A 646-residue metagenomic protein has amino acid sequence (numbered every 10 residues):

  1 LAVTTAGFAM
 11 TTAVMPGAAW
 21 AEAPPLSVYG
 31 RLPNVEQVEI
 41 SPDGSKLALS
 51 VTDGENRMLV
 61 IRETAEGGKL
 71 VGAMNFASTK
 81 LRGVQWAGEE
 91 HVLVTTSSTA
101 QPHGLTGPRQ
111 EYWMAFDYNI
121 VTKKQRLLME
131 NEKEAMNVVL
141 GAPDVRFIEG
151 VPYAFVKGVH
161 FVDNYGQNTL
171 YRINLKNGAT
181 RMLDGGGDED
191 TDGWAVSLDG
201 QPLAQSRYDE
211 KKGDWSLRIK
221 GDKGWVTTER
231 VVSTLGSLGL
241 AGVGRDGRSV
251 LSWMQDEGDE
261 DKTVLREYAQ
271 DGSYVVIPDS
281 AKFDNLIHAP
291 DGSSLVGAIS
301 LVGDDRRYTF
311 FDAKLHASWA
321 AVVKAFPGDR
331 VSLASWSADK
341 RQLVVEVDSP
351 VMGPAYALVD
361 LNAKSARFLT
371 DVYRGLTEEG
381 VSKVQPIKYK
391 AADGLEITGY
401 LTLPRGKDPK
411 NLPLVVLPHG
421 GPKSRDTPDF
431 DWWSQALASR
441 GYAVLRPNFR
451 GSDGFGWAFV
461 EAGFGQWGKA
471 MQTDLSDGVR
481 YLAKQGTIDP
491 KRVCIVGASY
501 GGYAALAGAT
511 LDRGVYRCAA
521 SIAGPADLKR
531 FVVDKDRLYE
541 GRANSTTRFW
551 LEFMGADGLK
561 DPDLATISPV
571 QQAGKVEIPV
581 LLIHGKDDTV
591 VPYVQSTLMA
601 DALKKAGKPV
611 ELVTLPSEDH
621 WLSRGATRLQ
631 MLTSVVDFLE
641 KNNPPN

Functional and structural regions predicted by a protein language model:
V3-T5, A9, A19-L343, P350-M352 (+1 more regions): Beta-propeller folds
L26, V35, N56, L81 (+4 more regions): Short coil/loop residues immediately preceding or within conserved phosphate-binding loops of NTP-utilizing enzyme
I40, L49, W86, Y389 (+5 more regions): Conserved hydrophobic/aromatic "anchor" residues that stabilize well-ordered secondary structure elements
D192-A195, A298, R307-K407, W432-Q435 (+2 more regions): Non-catalytic accessory segments flanking enzyme active sites
D259-T263, D284-L286, G303-D305, V351-P354 (+11 more regions): Flexible loop/turn segments at secondary-structure boundaries
G375-K491, A498-S499, V533: Cap/lid segment of the alpha/beta-hydrolase catalytic domain
F449-N646: Active-site-proximal cap/loop segments of hydrolase catalytic domains
